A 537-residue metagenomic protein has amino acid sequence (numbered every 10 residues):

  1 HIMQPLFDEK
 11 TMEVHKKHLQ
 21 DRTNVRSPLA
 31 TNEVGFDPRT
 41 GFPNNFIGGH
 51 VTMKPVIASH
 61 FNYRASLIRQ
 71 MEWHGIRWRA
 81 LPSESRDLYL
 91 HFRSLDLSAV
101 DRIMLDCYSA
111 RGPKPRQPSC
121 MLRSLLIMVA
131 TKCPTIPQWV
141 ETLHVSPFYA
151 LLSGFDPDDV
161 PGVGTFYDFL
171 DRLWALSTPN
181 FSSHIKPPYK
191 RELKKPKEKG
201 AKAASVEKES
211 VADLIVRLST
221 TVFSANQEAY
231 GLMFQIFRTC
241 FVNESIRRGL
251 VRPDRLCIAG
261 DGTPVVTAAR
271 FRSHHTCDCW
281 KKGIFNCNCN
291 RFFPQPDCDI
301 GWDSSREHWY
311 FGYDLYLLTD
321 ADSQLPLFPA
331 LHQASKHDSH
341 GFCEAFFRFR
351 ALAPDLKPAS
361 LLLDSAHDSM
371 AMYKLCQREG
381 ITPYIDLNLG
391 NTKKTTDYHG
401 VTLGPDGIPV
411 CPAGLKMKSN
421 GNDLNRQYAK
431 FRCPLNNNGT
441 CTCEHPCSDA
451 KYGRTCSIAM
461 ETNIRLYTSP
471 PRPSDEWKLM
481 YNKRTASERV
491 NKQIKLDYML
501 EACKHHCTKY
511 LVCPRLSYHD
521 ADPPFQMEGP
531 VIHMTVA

Functional and structural regions predicted by a protein language model:
L19-R22: Short hydrophobic targeting helices and cationic amphipathic motifs that mediate membrane/organellar targeting
G35-M121, L126-A130, L151, P157 (+2 more regions): Dynamic "connector" segments at or just before major functional cores
Q138-S153: DNA-recognition alpha helix
D168-S360, S365-R378, D386-N388: Polybasic low-complexity intrinsically disordered regions
K374-N491: Helix-centered, glycine/charged polyanion-binding patches within enzymatic domains that contact phosphate-containing
W477-A537: Basic, amphipathic alpha-helical segments enriched in Lys/Arg and hydrophobic/aromatic residues
